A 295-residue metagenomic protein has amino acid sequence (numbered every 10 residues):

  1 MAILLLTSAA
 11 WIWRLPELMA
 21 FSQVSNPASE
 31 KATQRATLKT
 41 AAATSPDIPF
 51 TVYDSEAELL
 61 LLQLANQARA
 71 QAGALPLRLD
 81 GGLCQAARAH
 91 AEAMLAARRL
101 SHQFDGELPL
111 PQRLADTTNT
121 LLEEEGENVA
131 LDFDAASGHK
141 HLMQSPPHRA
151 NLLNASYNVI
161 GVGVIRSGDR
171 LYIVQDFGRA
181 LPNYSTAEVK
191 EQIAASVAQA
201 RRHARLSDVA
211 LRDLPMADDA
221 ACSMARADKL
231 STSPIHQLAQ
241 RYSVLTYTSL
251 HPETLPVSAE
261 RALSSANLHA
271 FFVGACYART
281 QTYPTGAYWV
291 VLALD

Functional and structural regions predicted by a protein language model:
M1-D295: Functional surface patches built around histidine and acidic residues
